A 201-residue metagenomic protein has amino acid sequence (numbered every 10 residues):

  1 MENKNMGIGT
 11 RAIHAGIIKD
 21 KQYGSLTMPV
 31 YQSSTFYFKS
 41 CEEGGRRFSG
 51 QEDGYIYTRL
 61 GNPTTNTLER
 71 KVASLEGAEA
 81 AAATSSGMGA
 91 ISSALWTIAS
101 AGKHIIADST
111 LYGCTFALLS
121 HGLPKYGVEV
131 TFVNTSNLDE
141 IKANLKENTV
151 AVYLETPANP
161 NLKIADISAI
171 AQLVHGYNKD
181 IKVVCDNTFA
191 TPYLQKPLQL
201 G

Functional and structural regions predicted by a protein language model:
M1-M6, D53-I56, G77-A78, K103-H104 (+1 more regions): N-terminal start-of-chain detector that recognizes signal peptides and the immediate post-cleavage beginning
M1-N62, R70: N-terminal "arm"/small-domain region of PLP-dependent enzymes with the aminotransferase-like
M6, S25, G61-T65, Y112 (+3 more regions): Generic structural signal for well-ordered, non-membrane alpha-helical segments in soluble metabolic enzymes
A12-H14, I18, A81-G201: Conserved PLP-enzyme active-site core in the AAT-like
Q22-V30, R46-G50, L75-G77, W96-A99 (+1 more regions): Short, mixed-charge, low-aromatic patches
E42-G89, T115-G122: Conserved N-terminal alpha-helix of the aminotransferase class I/II PLP-enzyme fold
